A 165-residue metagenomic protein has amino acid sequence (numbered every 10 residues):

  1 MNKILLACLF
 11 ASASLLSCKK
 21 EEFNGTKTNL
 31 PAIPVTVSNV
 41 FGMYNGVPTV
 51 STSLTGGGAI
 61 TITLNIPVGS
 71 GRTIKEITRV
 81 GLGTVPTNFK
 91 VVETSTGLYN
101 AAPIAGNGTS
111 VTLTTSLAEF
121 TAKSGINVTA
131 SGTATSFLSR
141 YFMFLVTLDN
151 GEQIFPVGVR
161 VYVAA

Functional and structural regions predicted by a protein language model:
M1-C18: Sec-dependent bacterial lipoprotein signal peptides
I4, K19-Y99, A134-R140, E152-P156 (+1 more regions): Acidic/polar, low-complexity intrinsically disordered N-terminal segments immediately downstream of a Sec signal
I77, V111-L113, F144, V161: Hydrophobic beta-strand residues in large extracellular and virion-surface proteins
G106-T135: Signal that preferentially marks extracellular ectodomain short beta-strand elements of beta-sandwich modules
S116-A118, I154-V159: General structural signal for secondary-structure boundaries
R140-L148: Short, aromatic- and glycine-rich surface loops/edge beta-strands on solvent-exposed regions
